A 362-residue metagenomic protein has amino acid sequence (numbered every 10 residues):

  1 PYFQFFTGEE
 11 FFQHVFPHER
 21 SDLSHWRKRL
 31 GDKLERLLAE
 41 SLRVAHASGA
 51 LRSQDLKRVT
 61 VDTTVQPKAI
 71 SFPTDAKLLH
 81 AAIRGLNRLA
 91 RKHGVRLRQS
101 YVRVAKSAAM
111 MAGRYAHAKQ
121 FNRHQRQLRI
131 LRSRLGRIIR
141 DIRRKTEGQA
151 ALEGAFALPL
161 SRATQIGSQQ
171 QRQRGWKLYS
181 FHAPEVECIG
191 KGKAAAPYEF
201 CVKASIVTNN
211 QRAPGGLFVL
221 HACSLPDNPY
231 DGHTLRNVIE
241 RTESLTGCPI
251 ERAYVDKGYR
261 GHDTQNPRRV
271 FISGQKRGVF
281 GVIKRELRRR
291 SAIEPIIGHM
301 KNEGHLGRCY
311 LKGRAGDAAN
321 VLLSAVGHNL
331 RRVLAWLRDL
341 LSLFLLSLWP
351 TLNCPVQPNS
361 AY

Functional and structural regions predicted by a protein language model:
P1, E19, L23-W26, D55-P67 (+5 more regions): Short, conserved catalytic/metal-binding motifs centered on acidic residues
E9-E185: Active-site- or DNA-interface-adjacent structural scaffold in DNA-acting proteins
R103-S107, V255-H262, A315, L343-T351: A glycine-rich phosphate-binding loop feature that marks nucleotide/adenosyl-phosphate handling sites
S180-E199: Flexible, glycine/threonine-enriched loop-and-boundary segments that flank and lead into catalytic domains of large
A183-E185, V202-A204, T208-N210, H221-P226 (+6 more regions): Active-site proximal loops enriched in glycine and acidic residues that flank catalytic Cys/His/Asp and coordinate
K193-L245: Electropositive, glycine- and tryptophan-enriched low-complexity nucleic-acid-binding patches
E243-L322: Helix-centered, glycine/charged polyanion-binding patches within enzymatic domains that contact phosphate-containing
E303, G307-R308, R331-Y362: A short, flexible helix-boundary coil/loop motif
